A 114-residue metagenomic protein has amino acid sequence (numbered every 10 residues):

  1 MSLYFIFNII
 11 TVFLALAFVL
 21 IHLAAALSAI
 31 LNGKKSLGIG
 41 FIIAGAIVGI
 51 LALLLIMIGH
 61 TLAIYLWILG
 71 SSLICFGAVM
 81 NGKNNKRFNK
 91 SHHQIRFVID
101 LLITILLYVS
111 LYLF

Functional and structural regions predicted by a protein language model:
M1-V19: Hydrophobic transmembrane alpha-helical segments in integral membrane proteins
N8, G49, L54-S72: Transmembrane helix-loop-helix
L23-N32, F76-F88: C-terminal ends of transmembrane helices
L31-I50: Loop-to-helix transition at the N-terminal end of transmembrane alpha-helices
L37-G40, L62-I68, F88-F97: Non-cytosolic membrane-interface motifs at loop->transmembrane helix junctions
H60-T61, V79-H93, Y112: Membrane-helix boundary connector in multi-pass membrane proteins
L66-N81, L101-I103: Hydrophobic alpha-helical membrane segments
L107-F114: Juxtamembrane boundary at the C-terminal end of a transmembrane helix
